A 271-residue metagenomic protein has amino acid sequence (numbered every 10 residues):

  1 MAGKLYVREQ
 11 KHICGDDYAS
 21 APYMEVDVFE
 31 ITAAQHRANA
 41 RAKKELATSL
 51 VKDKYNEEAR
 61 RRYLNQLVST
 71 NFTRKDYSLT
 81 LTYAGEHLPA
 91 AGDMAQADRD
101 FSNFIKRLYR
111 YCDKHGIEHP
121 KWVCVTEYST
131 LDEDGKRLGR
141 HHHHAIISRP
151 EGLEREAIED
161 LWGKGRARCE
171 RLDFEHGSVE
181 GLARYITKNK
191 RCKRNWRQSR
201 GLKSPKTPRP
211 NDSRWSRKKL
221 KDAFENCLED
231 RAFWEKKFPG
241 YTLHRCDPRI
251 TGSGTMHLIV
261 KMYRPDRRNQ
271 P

Functional and structural regions predicted by a protein language model:
M1-G139, R149-P271: Right-hand nucleic-acid polymerase module
H142: A short acidic, Gly/Pro-enriched loop at the edge of an enzyme's catalytic core that lines a small-molecule cofactor
